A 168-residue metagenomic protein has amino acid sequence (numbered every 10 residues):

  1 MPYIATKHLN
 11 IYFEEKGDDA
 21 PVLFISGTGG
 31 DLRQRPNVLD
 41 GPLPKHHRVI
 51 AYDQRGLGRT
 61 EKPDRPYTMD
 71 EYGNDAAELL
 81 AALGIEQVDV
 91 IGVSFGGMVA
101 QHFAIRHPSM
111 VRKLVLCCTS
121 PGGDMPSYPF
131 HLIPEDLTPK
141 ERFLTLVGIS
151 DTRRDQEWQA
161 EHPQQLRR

Functional and structural regions predicted by a protein language model:
T6-E61, R65: Conserved HGGG/HGGXW glycine-rich cap/lid loop of the alpha/beta-hydrolase fold
P21, R48, E86-D89, M110-K113: Structural signature of beta-strand start/N-cap positions in the alpha/beta core of ABC transporter nucleotide-binding
T28-G29, S94, S120-P121: Short, flexible active-site-adjacent loop segments at beta-strand->alpha-helix junctions, enriched in small/polar
G41, K45, E78, I105-S109: Short, well-ordered alpha-helices that flank and scaffold nucleotide-derived cofactor binding pockets
I50-G92: Active-site loop/oxyanion-hole signature of alpha/beta-hydrolase fold enzymes
G92, G96, A100: Gly/Ala-rich beta-loop-alpha elbow adjacent to hydrolase catalytic centers
Q101-R106, V111-R142: Flexible "cap/lid" loop of the alpha/beta hydrolase fold
R142-R168: Conserved alpha/beta-hydrolase catalytic His-Asp/Glu region
